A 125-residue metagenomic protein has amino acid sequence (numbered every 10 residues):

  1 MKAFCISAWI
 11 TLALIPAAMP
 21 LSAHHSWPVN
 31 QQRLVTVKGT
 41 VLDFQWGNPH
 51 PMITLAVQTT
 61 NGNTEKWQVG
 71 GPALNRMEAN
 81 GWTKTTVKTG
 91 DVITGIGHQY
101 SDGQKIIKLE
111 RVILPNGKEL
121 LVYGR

Functional and structural regions predicted by a protein language model:
S7-A18: Bacterial N-terminal signal peptides
L21-V35: Short boundary/loop segments of OB/S1/cold-shock single-stranded nucleic-acid-binding domains
G39-V41: Conserved hydrophobic positions within beta-strands
G47-Q58: Short aromatic-glycine-enriched beta-strand elements
T60-P72: A short macromolecule-binding patch
G71-A79: Short, structured beta-strand/loop micro-motifs enriched in basic residues and often containing a Trp
A79-G95: Short nucleic-acid-contacting surface segments enriched for D/E, G, S/T with interspersed K/R
Y100-Y123: OB-fold/S1-family single-stranded nucleic acid-binding modules
